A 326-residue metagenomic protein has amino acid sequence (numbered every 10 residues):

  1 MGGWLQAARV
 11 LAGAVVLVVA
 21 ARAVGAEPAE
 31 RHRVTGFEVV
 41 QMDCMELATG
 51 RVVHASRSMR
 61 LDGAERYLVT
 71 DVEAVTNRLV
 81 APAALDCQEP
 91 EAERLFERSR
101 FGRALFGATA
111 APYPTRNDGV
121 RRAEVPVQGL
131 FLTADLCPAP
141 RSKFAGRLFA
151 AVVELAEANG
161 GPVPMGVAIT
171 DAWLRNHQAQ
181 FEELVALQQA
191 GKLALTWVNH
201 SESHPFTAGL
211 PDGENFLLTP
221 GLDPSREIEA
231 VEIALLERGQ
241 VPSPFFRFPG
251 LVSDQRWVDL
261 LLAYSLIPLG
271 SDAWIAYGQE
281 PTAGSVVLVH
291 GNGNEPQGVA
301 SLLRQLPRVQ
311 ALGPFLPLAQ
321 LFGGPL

Functional and structural regions predicted by a protein language model:
M1-T133, P138-G166, T170-A179, A283-L326: Terminal accessory/targeting
L155-D259, A263-L288: Metal-dependent polysaccharide deacetylase catalytic core of the NodB/CE4 family, i.e., the active-site-bearing domain
